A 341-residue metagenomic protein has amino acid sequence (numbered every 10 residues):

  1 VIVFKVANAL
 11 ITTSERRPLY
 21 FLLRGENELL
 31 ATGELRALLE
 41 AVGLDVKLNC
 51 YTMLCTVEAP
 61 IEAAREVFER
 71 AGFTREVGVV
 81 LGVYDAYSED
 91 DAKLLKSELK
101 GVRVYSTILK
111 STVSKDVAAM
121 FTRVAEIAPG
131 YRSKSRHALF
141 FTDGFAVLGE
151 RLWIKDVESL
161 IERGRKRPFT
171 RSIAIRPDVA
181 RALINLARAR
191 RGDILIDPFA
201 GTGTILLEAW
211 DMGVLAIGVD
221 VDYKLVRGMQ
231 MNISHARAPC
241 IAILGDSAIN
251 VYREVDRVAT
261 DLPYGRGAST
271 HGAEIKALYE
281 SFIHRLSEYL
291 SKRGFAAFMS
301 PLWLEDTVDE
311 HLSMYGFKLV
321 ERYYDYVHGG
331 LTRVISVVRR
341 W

Functional and structural regions predicted by a protein language model:
I2-V83, Y87, D116, K134-R136 (+1 more regions): Class I S-adenosyl-L-methionine-dependent methyltransferase catalytic core
L30, A86-V147: N-terminal auxiliary segments of SAM/dcSAM-dependent transferases
